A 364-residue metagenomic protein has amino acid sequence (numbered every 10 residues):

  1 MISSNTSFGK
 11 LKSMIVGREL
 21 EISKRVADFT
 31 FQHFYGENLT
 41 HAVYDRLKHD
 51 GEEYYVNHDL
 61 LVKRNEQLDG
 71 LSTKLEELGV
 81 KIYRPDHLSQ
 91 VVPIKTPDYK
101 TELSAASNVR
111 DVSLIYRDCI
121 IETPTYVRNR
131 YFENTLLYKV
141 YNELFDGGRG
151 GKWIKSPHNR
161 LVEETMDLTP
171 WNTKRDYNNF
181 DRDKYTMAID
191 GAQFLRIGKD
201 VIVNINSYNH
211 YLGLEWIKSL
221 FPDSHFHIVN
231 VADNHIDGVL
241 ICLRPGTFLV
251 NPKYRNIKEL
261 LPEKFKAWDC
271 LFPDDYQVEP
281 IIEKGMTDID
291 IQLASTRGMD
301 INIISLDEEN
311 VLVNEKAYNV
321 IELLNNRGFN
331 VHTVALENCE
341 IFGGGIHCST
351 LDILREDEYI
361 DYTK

Functional and structural regions predicted by a protein language model:
M1-K364: The feature marks the mature, well-folded catalytic cores of soluble enzymes
